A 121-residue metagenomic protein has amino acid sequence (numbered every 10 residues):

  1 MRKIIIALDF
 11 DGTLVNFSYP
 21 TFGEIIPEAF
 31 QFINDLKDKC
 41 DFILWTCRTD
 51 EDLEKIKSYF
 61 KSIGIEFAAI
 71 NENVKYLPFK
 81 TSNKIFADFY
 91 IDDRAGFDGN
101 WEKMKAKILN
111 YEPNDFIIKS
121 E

Functional and structural regions predicted by a protein language model:
M1-Y76: Alpha-helical substrate-recognition element adjacent to the catalytic core
L53-E121: C-terminal cap/substrate-recognition subdomain and adjoining C-terminal extension of metal-dependent phosphatase-like
